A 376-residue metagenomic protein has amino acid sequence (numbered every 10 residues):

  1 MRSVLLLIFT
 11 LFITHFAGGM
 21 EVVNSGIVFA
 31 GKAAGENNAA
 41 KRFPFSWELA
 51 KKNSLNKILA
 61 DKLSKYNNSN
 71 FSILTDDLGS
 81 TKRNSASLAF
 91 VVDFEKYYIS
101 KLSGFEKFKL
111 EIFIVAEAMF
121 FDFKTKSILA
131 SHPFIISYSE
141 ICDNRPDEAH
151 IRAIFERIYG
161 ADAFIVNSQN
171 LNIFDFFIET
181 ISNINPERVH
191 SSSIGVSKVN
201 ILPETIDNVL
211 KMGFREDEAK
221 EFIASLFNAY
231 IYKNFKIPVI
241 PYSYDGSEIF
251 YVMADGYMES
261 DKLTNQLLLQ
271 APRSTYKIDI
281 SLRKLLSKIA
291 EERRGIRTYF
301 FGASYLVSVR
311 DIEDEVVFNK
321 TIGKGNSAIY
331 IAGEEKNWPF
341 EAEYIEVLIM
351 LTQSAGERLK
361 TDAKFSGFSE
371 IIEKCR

Functional and structural regions predicted by a protein language model:
M1-R2, F365: Short glycine/proline-enriched turn or capping motifs at secondary-structure junctions
S3-I13: Sec-dependent N-terminal signal peptides
A17-A86, I141-E148, R152, Y159-D261 (+2 more regions): A structural "domain/chain start" motif
S80-K124, D255-N319, N326-Y330, W338: Surface-exposed short loop/turn segments
K109-I114, P133-S139: Amphipathic alpha-helical scaffolding segments
H132-F134, K320-T321: Short hydrophobic alpha-helix segments
